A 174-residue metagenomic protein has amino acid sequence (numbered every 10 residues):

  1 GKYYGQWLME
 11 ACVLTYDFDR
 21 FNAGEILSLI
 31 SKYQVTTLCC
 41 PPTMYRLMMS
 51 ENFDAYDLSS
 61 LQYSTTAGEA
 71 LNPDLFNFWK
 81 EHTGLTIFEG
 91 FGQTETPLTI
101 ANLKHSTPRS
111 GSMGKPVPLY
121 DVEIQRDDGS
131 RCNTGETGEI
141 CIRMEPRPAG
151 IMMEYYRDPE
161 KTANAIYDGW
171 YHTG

Functional and structural regions predicted by a protein language model:
G1-T36, L47, E51: Conserved AMP-binding/adenylation subdomain of ANL enzymes
Y16-D17, T65-A67, Q125-D127, I142-R143 (+2 more regions): Thr-Gly-centered strand-to-loop micro-motif
Y16-F18, V35-F78, T86-L98, Y156: Adenylate-forming
I30, L38-P41, G129: Residue-level signal for inorganic ion chemistry
F53, E81-H82, Q93-G111, R126-D127 (+2 more regions): Active-site loops of AMP-binding adenylate-forming
K115-L119, Y171: Short coil-to-beta-strand transition motifs
R126-S130, T137: Residue-level recognition of short loop/turn positions
N133-G135, C141-G174: Conserved ATP-binding/catalytic segment of the ANL
